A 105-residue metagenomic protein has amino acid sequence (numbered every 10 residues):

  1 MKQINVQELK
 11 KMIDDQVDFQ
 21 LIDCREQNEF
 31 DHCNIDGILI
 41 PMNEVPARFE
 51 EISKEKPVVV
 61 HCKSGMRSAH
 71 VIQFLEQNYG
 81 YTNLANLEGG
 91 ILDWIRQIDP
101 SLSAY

Functional and structural regions predicted by a protein language model:
M1-Q20, C24-P57, M66-Y105: Rhodanese-like catalytic fold shared by cysteine-dependent sulfurtransferases and DSP/PTP-type phosphatases
H61-C62: Short, surface-exposed ligand- or partner-binding patches at beta-edge/loop junctions that are enriched in aromatics
